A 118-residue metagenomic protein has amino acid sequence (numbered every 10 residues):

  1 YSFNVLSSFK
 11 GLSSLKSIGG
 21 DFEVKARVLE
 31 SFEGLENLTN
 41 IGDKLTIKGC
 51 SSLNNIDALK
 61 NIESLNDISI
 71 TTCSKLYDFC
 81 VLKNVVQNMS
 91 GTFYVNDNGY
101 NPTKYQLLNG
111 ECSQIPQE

Functional and structural regions predicted by a protein language model:
Y1-N54, A58-T103, L107-P116: Concave beta-strand-loop units of leucine-rich repeat
